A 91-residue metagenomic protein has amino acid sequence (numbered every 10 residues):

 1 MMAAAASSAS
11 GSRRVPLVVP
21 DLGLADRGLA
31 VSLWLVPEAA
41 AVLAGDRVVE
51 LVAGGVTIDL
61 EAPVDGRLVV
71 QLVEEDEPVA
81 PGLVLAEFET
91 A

Functional and structural regions predicted by a protein language model:
M1-R47, D59, D65: Acidic, low-complexity mobile loops and tails
L24, V36, A53, V73 (+1 more regions): Short, conserved catalytic or interaction motifs in soluble domains
P37, E74-V84: Short flexible/disordered coil segments
V42-E61, A80-A91: Short hydrophobic beta/alpha edge segments that flank linear recognition/processing sites
T57-V70, E75: Short, compositionally biased
